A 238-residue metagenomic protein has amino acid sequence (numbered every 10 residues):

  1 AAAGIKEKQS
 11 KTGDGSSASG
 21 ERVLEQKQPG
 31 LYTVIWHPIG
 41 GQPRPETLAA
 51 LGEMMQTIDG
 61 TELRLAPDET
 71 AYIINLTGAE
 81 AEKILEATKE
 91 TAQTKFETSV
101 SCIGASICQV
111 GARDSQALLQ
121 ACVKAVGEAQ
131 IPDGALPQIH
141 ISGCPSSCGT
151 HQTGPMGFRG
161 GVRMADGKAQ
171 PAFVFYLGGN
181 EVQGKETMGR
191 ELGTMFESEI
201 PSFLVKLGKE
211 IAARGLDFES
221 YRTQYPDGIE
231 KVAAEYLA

Functional and structural regions predicted by a protein language model:
A1-A238: Peripheral terminal and linker regions in Fe-S/redox and tRNA-modifying enzymes
